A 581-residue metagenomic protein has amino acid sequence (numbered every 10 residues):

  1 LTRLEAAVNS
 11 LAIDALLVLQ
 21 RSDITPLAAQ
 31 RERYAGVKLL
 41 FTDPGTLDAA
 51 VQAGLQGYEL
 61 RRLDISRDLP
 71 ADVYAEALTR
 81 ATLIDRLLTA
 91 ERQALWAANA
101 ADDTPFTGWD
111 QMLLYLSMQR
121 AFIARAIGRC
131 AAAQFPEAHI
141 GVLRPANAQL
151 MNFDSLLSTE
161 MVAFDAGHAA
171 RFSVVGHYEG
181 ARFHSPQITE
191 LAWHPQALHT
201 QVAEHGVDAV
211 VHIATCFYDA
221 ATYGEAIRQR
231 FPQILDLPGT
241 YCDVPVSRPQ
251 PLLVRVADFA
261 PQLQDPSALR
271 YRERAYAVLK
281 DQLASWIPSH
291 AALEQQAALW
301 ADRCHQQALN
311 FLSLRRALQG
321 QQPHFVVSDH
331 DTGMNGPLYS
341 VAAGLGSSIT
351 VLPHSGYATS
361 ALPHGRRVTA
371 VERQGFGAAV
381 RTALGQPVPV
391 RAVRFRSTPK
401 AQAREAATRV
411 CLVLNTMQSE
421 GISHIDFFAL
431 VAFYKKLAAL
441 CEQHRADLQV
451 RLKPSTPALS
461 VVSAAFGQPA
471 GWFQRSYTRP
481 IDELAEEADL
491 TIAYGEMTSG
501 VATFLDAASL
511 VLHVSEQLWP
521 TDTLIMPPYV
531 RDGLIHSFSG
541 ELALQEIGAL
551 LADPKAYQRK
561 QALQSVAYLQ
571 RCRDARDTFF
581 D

Functional and structural regions predicted by a protein language model:
L1-D581: Catalytic-core helical/loop segments in enzymes performing group transfer/polymerization on anionic/lipid-linked
